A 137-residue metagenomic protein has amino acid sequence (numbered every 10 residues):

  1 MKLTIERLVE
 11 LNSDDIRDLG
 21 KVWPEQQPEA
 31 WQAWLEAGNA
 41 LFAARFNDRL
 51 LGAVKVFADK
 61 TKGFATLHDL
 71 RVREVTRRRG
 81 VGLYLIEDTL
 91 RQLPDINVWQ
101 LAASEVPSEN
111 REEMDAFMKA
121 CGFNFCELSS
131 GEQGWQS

Functional and structural regions predicted by a protein language model:
M1-E29, S129: Short amphipathic alpha-helix that is part of the acyltransferase structural core
G20-N47: Active-site rim helix/loop that mediates acceptor-substrate recognition in acyltransferases
A43, R49-A58, F64-T66, R71: Conserved beta-strand in the GNAT
V72, R78-R91: Conserved acetyl-CoA-binding loop-helix of GNAT-fold acetyltransferases
R77, E112-E113: Acidic/histidine-enriched, beta-strand-rich ligand/metal-binding domains
L93-P107: Conserved GNAT acetyl-CoA-binding A-motif
A102-V106, D115, K119-S137: Conserved catalytic-core motifs of GNAT/GCN5-like acyltransferases
